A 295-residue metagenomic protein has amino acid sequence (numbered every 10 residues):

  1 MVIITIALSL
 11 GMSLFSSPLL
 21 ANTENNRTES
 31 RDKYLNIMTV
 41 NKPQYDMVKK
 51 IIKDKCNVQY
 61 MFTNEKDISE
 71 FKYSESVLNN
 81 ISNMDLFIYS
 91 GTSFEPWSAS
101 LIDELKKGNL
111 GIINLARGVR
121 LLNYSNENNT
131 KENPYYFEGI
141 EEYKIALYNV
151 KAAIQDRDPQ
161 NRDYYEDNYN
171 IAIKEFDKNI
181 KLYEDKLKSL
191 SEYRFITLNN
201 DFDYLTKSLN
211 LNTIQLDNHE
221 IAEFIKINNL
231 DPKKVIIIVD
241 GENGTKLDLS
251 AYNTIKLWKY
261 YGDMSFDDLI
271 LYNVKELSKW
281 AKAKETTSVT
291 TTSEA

Functional and structural regions predicted by a protein language model:
I3-S13: Hydrophobic membrane-insertion alpha-helices, especially the h-region of bacterial N-terminal signal peptides
G11-A295: Extracytoplasmic metal-acquisition and chelation regions
